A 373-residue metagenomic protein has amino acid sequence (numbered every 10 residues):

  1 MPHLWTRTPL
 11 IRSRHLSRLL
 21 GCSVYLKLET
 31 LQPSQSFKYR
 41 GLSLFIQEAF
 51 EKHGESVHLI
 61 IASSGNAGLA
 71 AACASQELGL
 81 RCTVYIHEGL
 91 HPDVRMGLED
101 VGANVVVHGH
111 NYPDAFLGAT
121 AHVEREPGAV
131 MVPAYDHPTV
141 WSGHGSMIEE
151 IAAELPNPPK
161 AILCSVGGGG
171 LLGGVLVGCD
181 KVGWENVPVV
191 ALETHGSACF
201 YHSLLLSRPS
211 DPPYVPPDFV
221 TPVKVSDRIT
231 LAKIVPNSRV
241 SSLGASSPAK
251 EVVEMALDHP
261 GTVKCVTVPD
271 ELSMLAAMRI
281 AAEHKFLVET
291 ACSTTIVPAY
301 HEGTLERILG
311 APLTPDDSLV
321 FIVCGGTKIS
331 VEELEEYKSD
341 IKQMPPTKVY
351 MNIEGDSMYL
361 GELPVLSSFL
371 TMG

Functional and structural regions predicted by a protein language model:
M1-G373: PLP-dependent amino-acid enzyme catalytic core
